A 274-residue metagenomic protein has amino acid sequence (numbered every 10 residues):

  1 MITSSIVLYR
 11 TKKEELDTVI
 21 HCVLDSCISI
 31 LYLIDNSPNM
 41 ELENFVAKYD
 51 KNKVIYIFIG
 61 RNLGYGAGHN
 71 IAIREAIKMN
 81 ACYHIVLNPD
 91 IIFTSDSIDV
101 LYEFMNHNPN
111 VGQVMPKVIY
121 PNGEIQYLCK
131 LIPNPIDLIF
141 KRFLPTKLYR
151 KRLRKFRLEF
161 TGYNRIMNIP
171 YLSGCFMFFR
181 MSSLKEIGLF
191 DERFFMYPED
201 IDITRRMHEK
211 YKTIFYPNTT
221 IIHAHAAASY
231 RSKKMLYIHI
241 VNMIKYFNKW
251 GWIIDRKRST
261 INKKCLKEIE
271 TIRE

Functional and structural regions predicted by a protein language model:
T11-S26: Short, well-formed alpha-helical segments that are part of the catalytic scaffolds of diverse glycosyltransferases
I34-N44, R61: A conserved acidic beta->alpha catalytic loop
I59-M79: Glycine-rich, basic loop-to-helix element that forms the pyrophosphate-binding segment of sugar-nucleotide handling
A81-I92: Short beta-strand-to-loop acidic/aromatic patch adjacent to the donor-nucleotide binding site
I92-L128: Conserved donor NDP-sugar-binding/catalytic core segment of glycosyltransferases
P133-I169: Short, flexible, basic/aromatic active-site loop/helix in glycosyltransferases
G162-N164, N168-L189, R193-T220: A short, conserved alpha-helix in the catalytic core of glycosyltransferases
R205, E209-E274: Active-site-adjacent helix/loop segment of glycosyltransferases that harbors family-specific signature motifs
